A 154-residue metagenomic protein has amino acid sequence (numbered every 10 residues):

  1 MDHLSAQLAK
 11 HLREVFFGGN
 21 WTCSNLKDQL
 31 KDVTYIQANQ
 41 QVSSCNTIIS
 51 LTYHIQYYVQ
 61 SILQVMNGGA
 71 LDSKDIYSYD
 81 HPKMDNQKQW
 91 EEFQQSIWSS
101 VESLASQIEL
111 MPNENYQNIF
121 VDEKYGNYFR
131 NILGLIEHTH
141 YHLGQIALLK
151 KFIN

Functional and structural regions predicted by a protein language model:
D2-F17, K27, Y35-D80, I119-N154: Short, contiguous alpha-helical
L4, G18-T22, Q89, S96: Soluble or luminal CAZymes and related metallo-dependent hydrolases
T22-D28: Amphipathic alpha-helical packing segments from all-alpha helical-bundle domains
K83-N118, R130-L135: Acidic/histidine-rich alpha-helical segments that form the ligand environment of transition-metal centers
